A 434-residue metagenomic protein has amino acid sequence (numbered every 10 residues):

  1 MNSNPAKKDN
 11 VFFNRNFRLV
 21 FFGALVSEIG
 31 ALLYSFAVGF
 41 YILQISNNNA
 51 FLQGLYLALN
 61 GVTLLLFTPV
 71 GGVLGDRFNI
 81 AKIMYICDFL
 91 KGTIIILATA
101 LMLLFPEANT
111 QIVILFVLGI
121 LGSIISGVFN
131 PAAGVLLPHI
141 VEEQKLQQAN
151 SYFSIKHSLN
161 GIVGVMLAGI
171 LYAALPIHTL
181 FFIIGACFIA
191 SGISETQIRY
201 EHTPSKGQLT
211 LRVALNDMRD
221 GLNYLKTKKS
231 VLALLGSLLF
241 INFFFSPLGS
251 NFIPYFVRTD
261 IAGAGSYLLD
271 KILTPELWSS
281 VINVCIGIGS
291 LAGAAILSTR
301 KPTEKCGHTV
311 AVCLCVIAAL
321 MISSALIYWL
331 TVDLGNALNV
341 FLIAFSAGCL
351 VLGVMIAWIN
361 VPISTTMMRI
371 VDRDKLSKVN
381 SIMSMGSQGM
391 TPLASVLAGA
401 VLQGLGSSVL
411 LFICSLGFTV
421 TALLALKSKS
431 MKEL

Functional and structural regions predicted by a protein language model:
N2-F17, Y200-G236: Juxtamembrane intracellular "pre-TM" segments in multi-pass secondary transporters
K8-Q44, I120, T227-P247, L350-V354: Pair of pore-lining "gating" transmembrane helices in MFS-fold secondary transporters
L25, I29, L175-F182, N223-A294: A single, central transmembrane helix in multi-pass transporters
L25, N109-V128, A337-W358: Hydrophobic core of transmembrane alpha-helices in multi-pass small-molecule transporters, especially MFS/SLC-type
Y34, N47-G54, S151, L273-N283 (+1 more regions): Small-residue hotspots at the loop-to-helix junctions and early N-terminal turns of transmembrane alpha-helices
F36, T68, T99, S158-G169 (+2 more regions): Glycine/proline-centered helix-kink
L59, R77, I83, C87 (+5 more regions): C-terminal transmembrane bundle of multi-pass solute transporters/carriers
T110-G119, S123, Q148-K206, S280 (+3 more regions): Hydrophobic alpha-helical transmembrane segments
